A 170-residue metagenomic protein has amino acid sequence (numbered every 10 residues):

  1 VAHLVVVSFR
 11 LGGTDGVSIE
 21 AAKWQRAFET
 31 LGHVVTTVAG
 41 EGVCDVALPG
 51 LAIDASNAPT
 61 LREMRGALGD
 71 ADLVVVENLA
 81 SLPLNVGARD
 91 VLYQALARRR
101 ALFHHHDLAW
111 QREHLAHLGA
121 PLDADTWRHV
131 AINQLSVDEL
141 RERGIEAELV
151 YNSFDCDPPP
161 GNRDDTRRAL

Functional and structural regions predicted by a protein language model:
V1-L170: Catalytic cores of nucleotide-sugar-dependent glycosyltransferases that transfer UDP/GDP/TDP-activated
